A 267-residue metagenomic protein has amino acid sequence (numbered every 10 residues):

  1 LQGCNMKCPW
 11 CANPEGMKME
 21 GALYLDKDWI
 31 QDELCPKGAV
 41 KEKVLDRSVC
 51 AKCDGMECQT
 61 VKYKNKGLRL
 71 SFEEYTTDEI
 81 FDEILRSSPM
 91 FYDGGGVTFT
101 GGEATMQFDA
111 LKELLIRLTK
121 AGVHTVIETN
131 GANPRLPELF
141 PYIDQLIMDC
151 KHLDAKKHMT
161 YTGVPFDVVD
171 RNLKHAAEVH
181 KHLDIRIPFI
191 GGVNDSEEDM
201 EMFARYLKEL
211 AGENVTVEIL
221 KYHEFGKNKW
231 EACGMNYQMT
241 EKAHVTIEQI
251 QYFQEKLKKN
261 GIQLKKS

Functional and structural regions predicted by a protein language model:
L1-F72: Canonical Radical SAM [4Fe-4S] cluster-binding loop centered on the CxxxCxxC motif and its immediate flanking residues
E20-W29, I187-S267: Radical SAM enzyme [4Fe-4S]-AdoMet core and its adjacent flexible, acidic and glycine-rich loops/tails across
K43, V126, D184, L264-K265: A local structural micro-motif
V49, E73-E79, E83: FAD-binding FR-type
C50, T125-T129, K266: Short, hydrophobic beta-strand segments that form beta-sheet elements in well-ordered domains
R69-F72, E103, Y161, G192 (+1 more regions): Pocket-edge positions in alpha/beta enzyme catalytic cores
E79-E231: Conserved AdoMet/S-adenosylmethionine-binding subsite of the radical SAM
